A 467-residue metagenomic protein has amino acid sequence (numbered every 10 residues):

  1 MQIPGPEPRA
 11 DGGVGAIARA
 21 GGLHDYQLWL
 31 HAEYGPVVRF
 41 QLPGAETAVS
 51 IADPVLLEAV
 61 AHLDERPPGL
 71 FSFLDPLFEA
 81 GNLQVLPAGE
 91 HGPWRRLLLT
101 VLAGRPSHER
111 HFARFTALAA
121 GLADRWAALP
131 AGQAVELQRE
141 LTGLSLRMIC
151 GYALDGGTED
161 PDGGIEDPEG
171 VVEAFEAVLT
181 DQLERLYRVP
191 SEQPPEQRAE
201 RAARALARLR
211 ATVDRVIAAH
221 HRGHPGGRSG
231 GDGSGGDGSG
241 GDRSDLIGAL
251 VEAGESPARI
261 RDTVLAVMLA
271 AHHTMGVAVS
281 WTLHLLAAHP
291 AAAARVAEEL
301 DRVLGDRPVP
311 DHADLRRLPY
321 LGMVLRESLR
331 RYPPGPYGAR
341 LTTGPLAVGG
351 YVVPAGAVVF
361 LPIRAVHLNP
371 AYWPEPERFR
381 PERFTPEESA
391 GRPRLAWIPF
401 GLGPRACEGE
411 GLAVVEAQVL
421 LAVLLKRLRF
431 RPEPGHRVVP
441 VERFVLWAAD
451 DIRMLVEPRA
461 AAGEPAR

Functional and structural regions predicted by a protein language model:
M1-E79, P87, P93, T116-G121 (+3 more regions): N-terminal membrane-proximal hinge/A-helix region immediately C-terminal to the signal-anchor transmembrane segment
M1-I3, P68-D75, G92, E109-G227 (+2 more regions): Cytochrome P450 heme-thiolate monooxygenase catalytic core
P4-P8, G13-V14, F115-T116, E173-A174 (+6 more regions): Cytochrome P450 I-helix active-site segment
G15-G35, R307-G349, P370: Conserved cytochrome P450 K-helix E-x-x-R motif and the immediately C-terminal K′/meander segment
H31-A32, S145, E176, D301-R302 (+3 more regions): Cytochrome P450 proximal C-terminal region
T274-E299, E410-L428: Cytochrome P450 catalytic-core helices
L361-S389: Conserved cytochrome P450 K-helix/beta-meander segment immediately N-terminal to the heme-binding cysteine loop
